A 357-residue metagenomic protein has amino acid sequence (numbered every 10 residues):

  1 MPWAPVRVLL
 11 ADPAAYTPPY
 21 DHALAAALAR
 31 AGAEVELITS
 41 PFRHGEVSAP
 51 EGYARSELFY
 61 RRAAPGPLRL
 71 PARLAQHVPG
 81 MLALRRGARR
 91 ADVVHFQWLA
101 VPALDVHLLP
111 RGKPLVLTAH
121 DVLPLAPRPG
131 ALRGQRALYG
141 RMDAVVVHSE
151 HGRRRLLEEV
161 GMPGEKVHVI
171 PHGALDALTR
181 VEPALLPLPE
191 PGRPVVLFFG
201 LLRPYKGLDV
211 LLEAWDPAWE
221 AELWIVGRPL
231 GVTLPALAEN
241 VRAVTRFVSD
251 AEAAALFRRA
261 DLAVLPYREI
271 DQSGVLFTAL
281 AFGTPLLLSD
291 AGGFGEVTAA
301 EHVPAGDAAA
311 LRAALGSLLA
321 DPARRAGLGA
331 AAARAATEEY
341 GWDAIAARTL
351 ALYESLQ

Functional and structural regions predicted by a protein language model:
A11-Q76, P102, G152, R228-G231: N-terminal strand-loop element at the rim of the active site of nucleotide-sugar-dependent glycosyltransferases
Q76-G80, F96-A103, A119-V122: Short His-centered aromatic/hydrophobic patch
P127-R128, L157-E158, E165, P171-E190 (+3 more regions): Acidic anion/phosphate-binding donor-loop and adjacent secondary structure in glycosyltransferase catalytic cores
P189-K206, L212-D216, W224: Conserved donor-binding/catalytic core segment of Leloir-type glycosyltransferases
T233-A255: Nucleotide-activated donor-binding/catalytic signature segment of Leloir-type glycosyltransferases, i.e., the conserved
A243, V297-A309, S317-A323: Conserved acidic donor-binding segment of nucleotide-sugar-dependent glycosyltransferases
A255-D271, T284: Acidic donor-binding loop of glycosyltransferase active sites
R324-E339, R348: A short, well-ordered alpha-helix in the C-terminal region of glycosyltransferases
